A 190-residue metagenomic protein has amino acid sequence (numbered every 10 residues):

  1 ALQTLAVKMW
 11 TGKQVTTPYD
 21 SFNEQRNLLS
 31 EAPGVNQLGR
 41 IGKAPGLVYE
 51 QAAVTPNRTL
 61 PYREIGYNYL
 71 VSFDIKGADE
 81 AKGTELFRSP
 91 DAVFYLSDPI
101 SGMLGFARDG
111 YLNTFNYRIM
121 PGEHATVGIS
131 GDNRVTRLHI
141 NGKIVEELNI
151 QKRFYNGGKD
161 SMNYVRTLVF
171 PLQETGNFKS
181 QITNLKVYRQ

Functional and structural regions predicted by a protein language model:
A1-P56: Flexible, acidic glycine-rich loops studded with aromatic residues
G46-G105: Extracellular glycan-recognition modules
R58-R63, N113-I119, G157, P171-Q173: Beta-strand-rich interaction surfaces with strong enrichment in secreted/lumenal proteins
V71-F73, E123-I140: Short tryptophan-centered beta-strand motifs in secreted/extracellular beta-sheet-rich domains of glycan-recognition
K76-E80, R134, N177: Short solvent-exposed strand-capping/beta-turn motif centered on an Asx-Ser/Thr pair
G105-T126: Short, aromatic/His-centered strand-loop micro-motif at the edge of beta-sheets
D109, H139-E146: Short strand-turn-strand beta-turns centered on an Asx-Gly dipeptide
E146-N184: Flexible glycan-contacting loops in extracellular carbohydrate-active proteins
